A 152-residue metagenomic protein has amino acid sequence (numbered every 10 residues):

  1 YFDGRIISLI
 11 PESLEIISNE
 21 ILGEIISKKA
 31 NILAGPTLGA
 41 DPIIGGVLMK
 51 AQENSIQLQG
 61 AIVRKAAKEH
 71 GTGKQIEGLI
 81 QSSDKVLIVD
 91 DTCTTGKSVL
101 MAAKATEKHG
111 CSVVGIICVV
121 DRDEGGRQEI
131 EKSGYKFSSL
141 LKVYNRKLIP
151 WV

Functional and structural regions predicted by a protein language model:
Y1-K29: Active-site-facing substrate-recognition patch
I26-N31, Q81-D84: Short helix-loop-beta connector
K28, P42-L58, Q128-N145: Short acidic, glycine/proline-enriched helix-loop-strand junctions
K28-G39, I117: Short glycine-rich phosphate-binding loop at a beta-alpha junction
I43-L87, T94-M101: Short, glycine/charge-rich flexible loops or terminal/linker lids adjacent to PRPP-binding catalytic cores
K68, C93-T95, V119-G125: Short Gly/Pro-enriched loop/turn and capping motifs at secondary-structure junctions
K104-V152: PRPP-dependent phosphoribosyltransferase catalytic core
